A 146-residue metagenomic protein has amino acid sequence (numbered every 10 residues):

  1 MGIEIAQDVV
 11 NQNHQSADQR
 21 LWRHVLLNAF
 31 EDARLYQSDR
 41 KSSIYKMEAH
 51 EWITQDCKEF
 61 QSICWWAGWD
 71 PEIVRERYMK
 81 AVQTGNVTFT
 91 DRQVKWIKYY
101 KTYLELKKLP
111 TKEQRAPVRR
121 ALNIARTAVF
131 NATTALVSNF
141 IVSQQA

Functional and structural regions predicted by a protein language model:
M1-A146: Charged interaction scaffolds used for protein-protein
